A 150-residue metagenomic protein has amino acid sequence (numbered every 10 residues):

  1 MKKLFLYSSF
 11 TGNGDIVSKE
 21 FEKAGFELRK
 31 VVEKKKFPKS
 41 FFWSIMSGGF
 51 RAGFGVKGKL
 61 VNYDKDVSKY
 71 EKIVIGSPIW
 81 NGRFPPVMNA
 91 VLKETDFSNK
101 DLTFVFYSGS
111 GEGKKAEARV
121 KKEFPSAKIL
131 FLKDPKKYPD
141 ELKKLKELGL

Functional and structural regions predicted by a protein language model:
M1-I75, G82-N89, K93, D134-L150: N-terminal beta1-alpha1-beta2 submodule of the flavodoxin-like/Rossmannoid cofactor-binding fold
T11, W80-N81, G109-E112: Solvent-exposed loop/turn segments at secondary-structure junctions within structured extracellular/periplasmic domains
F21-G25, S98, K122-P125: Short, structured coil segments at secondary-structure junctions
V67-S68, K93-K100, F124: Short, conserved loop/helix-junction motifs that constitute active-site signature segments in enzyme catalytic cores
I75-G76, F104: Redox-cofactor binding/interface segments in oxidoreductases and associated redox assembly factors
T103-L142: Short, glycine-/small-residue-rich phosphate/pyrophosphate-handling segment
